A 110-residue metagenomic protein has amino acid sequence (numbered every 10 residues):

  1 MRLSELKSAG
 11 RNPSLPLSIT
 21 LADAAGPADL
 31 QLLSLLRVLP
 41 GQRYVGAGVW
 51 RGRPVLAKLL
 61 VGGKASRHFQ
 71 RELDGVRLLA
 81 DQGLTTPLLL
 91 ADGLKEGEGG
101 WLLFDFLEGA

Functional and structural regions predicted by a protein language model:
M1-A24: N-terminal presequences and immediately downstream first alpha-helices
I19-A110: Conserved ATP-binding subdomain of kinase catalytic cores across diverse folds
